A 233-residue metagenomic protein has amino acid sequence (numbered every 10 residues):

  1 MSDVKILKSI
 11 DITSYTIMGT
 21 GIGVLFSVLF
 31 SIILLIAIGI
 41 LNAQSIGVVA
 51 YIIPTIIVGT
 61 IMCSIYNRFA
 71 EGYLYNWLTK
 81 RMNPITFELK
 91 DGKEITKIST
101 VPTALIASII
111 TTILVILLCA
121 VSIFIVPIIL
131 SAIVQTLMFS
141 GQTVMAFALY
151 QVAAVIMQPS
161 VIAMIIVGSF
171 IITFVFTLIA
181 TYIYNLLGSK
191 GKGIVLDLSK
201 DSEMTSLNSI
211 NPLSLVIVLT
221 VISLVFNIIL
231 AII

Functional and structural regions predicted by a protein language model:
S2, K80-I98, S189-N208: Juxtamembrane inter-helical linkers in multi-pass membrane proteins
D3-I12, L41, S45-I53, G92-V101 (+2 more regions): Juxtamembrane loop-helix boundary motifs flanking transmembrane segments in multi-pass membrane proteins
V4-T13, M18-G39, I65-N67, R81-T86 (+3 more regions): Transmembrane-helix bundle segments that line or gate the permeation/cavity pathway in multi-pass membrane proteins
L7-L25, I95-I116, E203-V225: Interfacial aromatic "cap" segments that immediately flank transmembrane helices in multipass membrane proteins
I22-L35, S64, A107-I123, I165 (+4 more regions): Hydrophobic alpha-helical transmembrane segments in multi-pass membrane proteins
F30-T60, C119-I172, L230-I233: Membrane-helix interface segments in multi-pass membrane proteins
I61-M82, I172-K192, I233: Membrane-cytosol interface at the C-terminal ends of transmembrane alpha helices in small multi-pass membrane proteins
